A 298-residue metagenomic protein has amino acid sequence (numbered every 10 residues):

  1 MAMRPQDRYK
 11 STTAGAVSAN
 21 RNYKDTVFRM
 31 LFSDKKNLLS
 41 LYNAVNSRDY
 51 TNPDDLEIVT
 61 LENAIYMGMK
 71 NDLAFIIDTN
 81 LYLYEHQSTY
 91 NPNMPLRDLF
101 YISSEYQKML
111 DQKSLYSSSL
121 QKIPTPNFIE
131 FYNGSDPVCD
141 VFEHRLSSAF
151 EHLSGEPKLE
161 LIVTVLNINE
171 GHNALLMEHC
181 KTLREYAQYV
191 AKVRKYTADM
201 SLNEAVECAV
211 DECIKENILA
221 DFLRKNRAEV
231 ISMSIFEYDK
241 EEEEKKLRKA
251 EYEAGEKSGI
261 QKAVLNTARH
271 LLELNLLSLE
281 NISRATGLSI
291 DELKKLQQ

Functional and structural regions predicted by a protein language model:
M1-Q298: Elongated, amphipathic alpha-helical interaction scaffolds
